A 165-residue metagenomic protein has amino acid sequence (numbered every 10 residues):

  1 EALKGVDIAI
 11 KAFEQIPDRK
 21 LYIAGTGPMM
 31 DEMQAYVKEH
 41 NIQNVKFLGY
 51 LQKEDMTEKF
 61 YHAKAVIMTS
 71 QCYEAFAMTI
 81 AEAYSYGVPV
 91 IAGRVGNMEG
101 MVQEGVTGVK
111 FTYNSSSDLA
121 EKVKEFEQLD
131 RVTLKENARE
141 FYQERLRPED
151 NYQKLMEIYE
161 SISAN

Functional and structural regions predicted by a protein language model:
E1-Q15, P28-E32: A conserved mid-protein helix/loop that constitutes part of the nucleotide-sugar donor-binding site
Q34-L51: Nucleotide-activated donor-binding/catalytic signature segment of Leloir-type glycosyltransferases, i.e., the conserved
Y50-L51, E58-A63: Short alpha-helical donor nucleotide-sugar binding micro-motif in glycosyltransferases
T57, A75, I80-S85, E99-G100: Short alpha-helical segment that forms part of, or immediately flanks, the ligand-binding pocket in carbohydrate-active
Y61-A75, V88: Acidic donor-binding loop of glycosyltransferase active sites
P89-A92, V102: Short hydrophobic beta-strand element within catalytic cores of glycosyltransferases and related nucleotide-activated
E104-G105, V109-S116, K124-D130: Conserved acidic donor-binding segment of nucleotide-sugar-dependent glycosyltransferases
V132-R145, K154-E157: A short, well-ordered alpha-helix in the C-terminal region of glycosyltransferases
